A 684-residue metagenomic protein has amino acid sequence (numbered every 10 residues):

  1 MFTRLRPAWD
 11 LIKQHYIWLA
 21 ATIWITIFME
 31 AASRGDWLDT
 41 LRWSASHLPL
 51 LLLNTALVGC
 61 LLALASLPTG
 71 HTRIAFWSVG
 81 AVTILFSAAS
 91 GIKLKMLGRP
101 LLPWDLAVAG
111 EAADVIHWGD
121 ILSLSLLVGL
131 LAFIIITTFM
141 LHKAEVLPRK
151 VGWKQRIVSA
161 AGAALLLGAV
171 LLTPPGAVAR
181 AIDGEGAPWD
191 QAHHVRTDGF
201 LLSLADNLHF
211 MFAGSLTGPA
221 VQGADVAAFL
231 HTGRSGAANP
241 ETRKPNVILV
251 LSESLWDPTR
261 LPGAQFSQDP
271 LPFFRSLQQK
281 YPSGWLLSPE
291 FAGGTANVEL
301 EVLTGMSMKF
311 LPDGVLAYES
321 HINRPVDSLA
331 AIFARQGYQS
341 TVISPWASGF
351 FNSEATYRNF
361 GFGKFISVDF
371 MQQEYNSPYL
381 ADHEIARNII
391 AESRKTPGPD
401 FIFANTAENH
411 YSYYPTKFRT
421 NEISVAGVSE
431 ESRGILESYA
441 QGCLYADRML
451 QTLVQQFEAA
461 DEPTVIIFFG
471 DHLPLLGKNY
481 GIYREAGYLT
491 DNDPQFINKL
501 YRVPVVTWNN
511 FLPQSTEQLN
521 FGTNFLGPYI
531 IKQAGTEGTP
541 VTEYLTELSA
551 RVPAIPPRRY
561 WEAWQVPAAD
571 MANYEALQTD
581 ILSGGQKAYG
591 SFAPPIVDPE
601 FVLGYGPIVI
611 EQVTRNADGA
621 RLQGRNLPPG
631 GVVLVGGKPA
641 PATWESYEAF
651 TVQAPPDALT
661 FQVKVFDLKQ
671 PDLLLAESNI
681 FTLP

Functional and structural regions predicted by a protein language model:
M1-H193, T660, F681: Transmembrane and membrane-interface helices of multi-pass, inner-membrane envelope-modifying transferases
I92, G119-S123, H142, L147 (+7 more regions): Short secondary-structure junctions and interdomain/linker hinges
L94-L102, L124, D190, P219-Q222 (+5 more regions): A diffuse structural propensity rather than consistent per-protein peaks
L106-A109, H194-L204, G223, L271 (+2 more regions): Alpha-helix initiation and N-capping motif
A112, V247-V250, A404: Residue-level preference for non-acidic, small/hydrophobic
A169-L249: Membrane-interface segments at or immediately adjacent to transmembrane helices that form the boundary between
R234-A238, T242, S252, D257-T651 (+1 more regions): Solvent-exposed soluble domains appended to multi-pass membrane proteins
